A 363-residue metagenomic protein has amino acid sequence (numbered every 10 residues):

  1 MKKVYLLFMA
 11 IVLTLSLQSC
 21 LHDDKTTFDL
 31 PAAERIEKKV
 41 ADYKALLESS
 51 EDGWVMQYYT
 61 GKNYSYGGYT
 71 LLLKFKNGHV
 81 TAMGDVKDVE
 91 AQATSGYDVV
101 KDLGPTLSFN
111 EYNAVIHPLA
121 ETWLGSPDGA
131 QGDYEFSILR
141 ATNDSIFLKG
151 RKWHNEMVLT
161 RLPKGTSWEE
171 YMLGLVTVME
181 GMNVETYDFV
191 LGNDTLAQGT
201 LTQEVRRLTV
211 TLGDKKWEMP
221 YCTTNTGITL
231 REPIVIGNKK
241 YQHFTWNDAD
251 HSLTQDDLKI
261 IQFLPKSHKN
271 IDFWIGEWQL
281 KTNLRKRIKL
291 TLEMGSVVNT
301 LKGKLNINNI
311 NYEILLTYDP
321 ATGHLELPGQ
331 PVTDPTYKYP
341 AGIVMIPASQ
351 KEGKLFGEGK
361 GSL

Functional and structural regions predicted by a protein language model:
M1-V4, Y97: Positively charged n-region of N-terminal signal peptides that target proteins for export
L6-I11: Sec-dependent N-terminal signal peptides
L15-S19: C-terminal motif of bacterial Sec signal peptides marking the signal peptidase cleavage site
L21-T106, A141, K164-V184, I271: Acidic/polar, low-complexity intrinsically disordered N-terminal segments immediately downstream of a Sec signal
S49-V55, G78-T81, G104-L107, S145-F147 (+7 more regions): Short, hydrophobic/aromatic-rich segments at coil-to-beta transitions
T60-G104, G192-G227, L284-H324: N-terminal glycine/threonine-rich, aromatic-flanked beta-hairpin/loop signature
A93, N155, W274: Residues that flank catalytic or metal-binding motifs in active/ligand-binding sites
E111-M182, V190-G192, T226-N270, K281-L284 (+1 more regions): Beta-sheet ligand-binding and adhesion/scaffold domains
